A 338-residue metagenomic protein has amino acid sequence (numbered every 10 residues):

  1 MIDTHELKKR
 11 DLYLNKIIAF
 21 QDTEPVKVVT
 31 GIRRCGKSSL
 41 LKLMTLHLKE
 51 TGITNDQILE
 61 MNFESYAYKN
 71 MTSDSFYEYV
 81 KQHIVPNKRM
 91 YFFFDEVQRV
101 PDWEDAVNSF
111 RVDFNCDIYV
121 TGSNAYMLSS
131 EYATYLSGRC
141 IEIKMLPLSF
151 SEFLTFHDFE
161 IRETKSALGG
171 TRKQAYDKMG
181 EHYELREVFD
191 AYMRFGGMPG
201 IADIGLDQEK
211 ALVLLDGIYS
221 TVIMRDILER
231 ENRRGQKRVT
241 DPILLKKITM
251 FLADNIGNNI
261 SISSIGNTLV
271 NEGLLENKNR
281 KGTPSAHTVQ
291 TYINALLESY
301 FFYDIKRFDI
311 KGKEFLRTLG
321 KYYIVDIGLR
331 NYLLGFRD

Functional and structural regions predicted by a protein language model:
M1-I18, D22: N-terminal pre-Walker A segment at the start of P-loop NTPase domains
V29: Hydrophobic anchor at the beta1->P-loop junction of P-loop NTPases
K37: Conserved lysine of the Walker
L40, M44: Hydrophobic positions on the alpha1 helix immediately C-terminal to the Walker A/P-loop
L59-K88: Short glycine-rich substrate-engagement loop in P-loop NTPases that contacts/grips substrate
D117-S123, K144, F153: Structural recognition of the conserved hydrophobic beta-strand(s) that form the central parallel beta-sheet of P-loop
E131-D254, N258: Interdomain motor-coupling "hinge/lid" segment immediately C-terminal to the ATP-binding subdomain of NTP-driven enzymes
Q208-D338: Accessory nucleic acid-recognition modules appended to NTPase machines
